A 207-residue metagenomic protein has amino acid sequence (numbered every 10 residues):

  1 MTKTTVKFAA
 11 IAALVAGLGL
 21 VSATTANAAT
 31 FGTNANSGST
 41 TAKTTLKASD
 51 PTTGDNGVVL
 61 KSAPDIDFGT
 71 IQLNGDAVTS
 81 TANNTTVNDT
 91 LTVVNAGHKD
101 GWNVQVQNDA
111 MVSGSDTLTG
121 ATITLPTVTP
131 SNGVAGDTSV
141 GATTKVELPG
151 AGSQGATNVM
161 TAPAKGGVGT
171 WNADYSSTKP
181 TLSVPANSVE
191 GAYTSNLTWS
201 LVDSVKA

Functional and structural regions predicted by a protein language model:
M1-A28: Sec-dependent N-terminal signal peptides of Gram-positive bacterial secreted proteins and lipoproteins
A10, L14-A16, N56, G69 (+3 more regions): Terminal low-complexity, poorly structured segments
L20, T25, S39, S153 (+1 more regions): Short, intrinsically disordered, low-complexity terminal segments
A26-T138, K165-G166, T170-A207: N-terminal small/polar-rich segments of proteins
G136-D174: Extracellular adhesion/glycan-binding regions together with long Ser/Thr- and acidic-residue-rich low-complexity tracts
